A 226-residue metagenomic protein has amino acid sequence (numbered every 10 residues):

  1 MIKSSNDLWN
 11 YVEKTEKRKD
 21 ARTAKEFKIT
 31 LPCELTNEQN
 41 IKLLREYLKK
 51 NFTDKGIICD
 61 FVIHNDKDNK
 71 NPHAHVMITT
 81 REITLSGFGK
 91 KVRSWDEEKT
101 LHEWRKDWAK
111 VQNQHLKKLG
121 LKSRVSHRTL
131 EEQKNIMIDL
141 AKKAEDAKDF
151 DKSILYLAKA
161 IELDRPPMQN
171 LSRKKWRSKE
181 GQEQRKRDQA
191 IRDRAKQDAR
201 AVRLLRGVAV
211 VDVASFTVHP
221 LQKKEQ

Functional and structural regions predicted by a protein language model:
M1, S5, E13-T15, N37 (+2 more regions): Single-stranded nucleic-acid nicking/binding segments centered on His-rich, glycine/basic loops
N10-E38, K42: Active-site acidic/histidine clusters and adjacent loop/turn architecture that either coordinate catalytic ions
K17-K19, K49, L85: Homeobox/homeodomain signature
K19-D20, N51, N65-N69: A general structural signal for short secondary-structure junctions and capping/turn motifs
A24-E26, G56-D60, N71-H75: Broad gene-expression machinery/nucleic-acid interaction feature
T30, M77-T79: Short hydrophobic/aromatic beta-strand micro-patches that form the beta-sheet surface supporting nucleotide- or nucleic
L31-I63, T100, W104-V111: A short, contiguous, amphipathic alpha-helix enriched in charged residues
